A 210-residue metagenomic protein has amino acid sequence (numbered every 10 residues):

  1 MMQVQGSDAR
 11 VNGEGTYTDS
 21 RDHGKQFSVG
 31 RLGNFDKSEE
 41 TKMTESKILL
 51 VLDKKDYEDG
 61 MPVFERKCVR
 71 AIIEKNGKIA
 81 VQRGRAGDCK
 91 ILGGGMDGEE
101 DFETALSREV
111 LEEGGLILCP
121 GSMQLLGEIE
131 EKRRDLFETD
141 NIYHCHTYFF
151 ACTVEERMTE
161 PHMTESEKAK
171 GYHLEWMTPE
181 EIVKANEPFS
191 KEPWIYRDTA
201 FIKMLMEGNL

Functional and structural regions predicted by a protein language model:
M2-V11: Extreme N-terminal basic, low-complexity initiation segments that serve as generic localization/processing leaders
N12, Y17-D22, N34-D36: Intrinsic-disorder-associated, low-complexity terminal segments enriched in Asp/Asn/His/Tyr and depleted of Lys/Arg
F27, R31-K42: Short, Lys/Arg-enriched N-terminal segments with co-localized hydrophobic residues within the first ~10-30 amino acids
M43-R70: Acidic, metal-coordinating catalytic segment for phosphate/diphosphate chemistry, firing primarily on the Nudix
E74-E113, I117: Conserved Nudix-box catalytic region and its N-terminal flanking loop in Nudix hydrolases and closely related
D88-C89, T159-L210: Nudix hydrolase/Nudix homology domain
I117-E128: A short coil-to-beta-strand element that immediately follows conserved catalytic motifs
E131-P161, E175: Active-site-adjacent beta-strand/loop module that shapes the phosphate/pyrophosphate-binding cleft
